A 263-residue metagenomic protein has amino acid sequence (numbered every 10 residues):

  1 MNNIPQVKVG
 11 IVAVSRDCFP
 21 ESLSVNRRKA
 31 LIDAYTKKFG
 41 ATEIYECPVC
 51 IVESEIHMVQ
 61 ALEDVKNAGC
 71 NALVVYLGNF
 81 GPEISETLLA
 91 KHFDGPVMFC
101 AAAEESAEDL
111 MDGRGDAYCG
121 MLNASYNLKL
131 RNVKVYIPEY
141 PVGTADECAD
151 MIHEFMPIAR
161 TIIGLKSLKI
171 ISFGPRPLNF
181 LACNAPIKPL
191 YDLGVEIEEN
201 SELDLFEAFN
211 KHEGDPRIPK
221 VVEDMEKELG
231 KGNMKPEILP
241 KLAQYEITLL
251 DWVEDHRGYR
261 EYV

Functional and structural regions predicted by a protein language model:
M1-I163, S167-I171, R176-R260: Metallocofactor- and cofactor-centric catalytic cores in central/energy metabolism, strongly enriched
V263: Conserved metal-phosphate-binding beta-hairpin within the catalytic cores of diverse ATP-dependent phosphoryl-transfer
